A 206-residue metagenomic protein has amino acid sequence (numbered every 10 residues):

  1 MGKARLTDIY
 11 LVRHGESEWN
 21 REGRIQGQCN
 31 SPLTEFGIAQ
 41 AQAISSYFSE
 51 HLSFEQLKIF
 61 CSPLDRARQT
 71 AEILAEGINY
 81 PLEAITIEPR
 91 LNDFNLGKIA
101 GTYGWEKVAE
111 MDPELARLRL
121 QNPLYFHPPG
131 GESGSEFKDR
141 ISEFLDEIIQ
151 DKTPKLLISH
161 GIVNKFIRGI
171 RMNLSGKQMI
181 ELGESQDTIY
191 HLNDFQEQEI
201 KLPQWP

Functional and structural regions predicted by a protein language model:
K3-Y10: Extreme N-terminal starter segment of soluble prokaryotic enzymes
T7, E16-Y80: Active-site-proximal alpha-helix that buttresses catalytic centers in soluble enzyme cores
I9, L57, D151-I162: Generic beta-sheet signal
S17, V163-N164: Short active-site segment of divalent metal-dependent hydrolases/proteases that encodes the spacing between
P32, G77-R140, E181: Phosphate-handling substructures
E55-N79, E83-R90, E114-R117, N193-P206: Conserved histidine-centered catalytic loops in small-molecule metabolism enzymes
C61-S62, D139, L157-S159: Short beta-strand scaffold positions
L174-I200: Domain-level recognition of soluble alpha/beta enzyme cores, biased toward histidine phosphatases/phosphomutases
